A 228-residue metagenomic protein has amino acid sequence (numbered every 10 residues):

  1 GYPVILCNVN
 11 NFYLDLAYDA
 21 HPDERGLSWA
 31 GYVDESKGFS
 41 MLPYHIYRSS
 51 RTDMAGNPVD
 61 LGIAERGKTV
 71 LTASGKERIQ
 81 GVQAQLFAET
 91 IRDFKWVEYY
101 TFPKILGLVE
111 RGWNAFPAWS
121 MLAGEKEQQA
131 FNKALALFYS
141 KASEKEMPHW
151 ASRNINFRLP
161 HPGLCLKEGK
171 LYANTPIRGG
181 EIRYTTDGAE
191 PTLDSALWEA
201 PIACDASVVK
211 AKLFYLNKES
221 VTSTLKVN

Functional and structural regions predicted by a protein language model:
G1-P162: Flexible, acidic glycine-rich loops studded with aromatic residues
E125-N228: Short, compositionally stereotyped local motifs that mark structural "simplifiers"
